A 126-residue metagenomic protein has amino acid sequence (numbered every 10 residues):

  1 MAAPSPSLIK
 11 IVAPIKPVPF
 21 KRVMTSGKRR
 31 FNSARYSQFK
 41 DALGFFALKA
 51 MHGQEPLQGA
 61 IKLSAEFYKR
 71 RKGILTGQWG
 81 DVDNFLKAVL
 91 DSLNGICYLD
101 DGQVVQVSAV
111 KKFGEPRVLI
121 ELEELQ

Functional and structural regions predicted by a protein language model:
M1-Q126: Acidic, proline/glycine-enriched N-terminal capping motif
